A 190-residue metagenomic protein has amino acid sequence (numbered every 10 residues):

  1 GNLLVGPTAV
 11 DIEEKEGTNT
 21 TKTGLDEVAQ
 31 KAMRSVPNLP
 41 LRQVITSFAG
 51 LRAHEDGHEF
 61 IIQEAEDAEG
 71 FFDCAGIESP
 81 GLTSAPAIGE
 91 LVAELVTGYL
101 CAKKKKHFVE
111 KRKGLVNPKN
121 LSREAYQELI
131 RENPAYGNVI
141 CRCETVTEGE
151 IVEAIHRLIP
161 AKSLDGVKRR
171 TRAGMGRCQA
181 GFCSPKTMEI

Functional and structural regions predicted by a protein language model:
G1, D11-V139, V146-I159, L164 (+1 more regions): C-terminal catalytic lobe of FAD-dependent flavoproteins
T8: Short loop/turn segments immediately following the C-termini of beta-strands
C141-C143, C178, C183: Short cysteine clusters
E148, S184-M188: Accessory DNA-binding and partner-docking regions appended to nucleic-acid-acting proteins, especially the terminal
